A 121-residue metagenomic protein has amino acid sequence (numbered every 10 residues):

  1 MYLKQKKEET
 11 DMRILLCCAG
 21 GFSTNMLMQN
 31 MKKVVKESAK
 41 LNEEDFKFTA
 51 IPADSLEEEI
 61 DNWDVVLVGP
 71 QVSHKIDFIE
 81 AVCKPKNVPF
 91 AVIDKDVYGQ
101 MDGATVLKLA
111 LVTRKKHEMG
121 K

Functional and structural regions predicted by a protein language model:
Y2-S55, N62: Conserved active-site segments centered on acidic
G20, Q71-S73: Short glycine-rich anion-binding loops that position phosphate/pyrophosphate groups of nucleotides and phosphorylated
N25-L27, I60, I76-I79, D102: Short glycine-/acidic-enriched loop or helix-start segments at secondary-structure transitions that form or flank
I60-V66: Short acidic/histidine-rich motifs immediately flanking catalytic phosphotransfer sites in two-component signaling
H74-V97: A short, gly/pro- and small-residue-rich
P89-K121: Ser/Thr/Gly-rich flexible loops in soluble cytosolic domains mediating phosphotransfer, phosphorylation
